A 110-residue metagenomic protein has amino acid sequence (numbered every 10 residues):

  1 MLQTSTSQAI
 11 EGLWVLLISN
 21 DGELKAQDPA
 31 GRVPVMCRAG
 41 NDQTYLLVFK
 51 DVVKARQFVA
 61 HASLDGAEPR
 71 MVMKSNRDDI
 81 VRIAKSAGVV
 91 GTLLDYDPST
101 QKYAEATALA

Functional and structural regions predicted by a protein language model:
M1-A110: An interfacial alpha-helical scaffold signature
